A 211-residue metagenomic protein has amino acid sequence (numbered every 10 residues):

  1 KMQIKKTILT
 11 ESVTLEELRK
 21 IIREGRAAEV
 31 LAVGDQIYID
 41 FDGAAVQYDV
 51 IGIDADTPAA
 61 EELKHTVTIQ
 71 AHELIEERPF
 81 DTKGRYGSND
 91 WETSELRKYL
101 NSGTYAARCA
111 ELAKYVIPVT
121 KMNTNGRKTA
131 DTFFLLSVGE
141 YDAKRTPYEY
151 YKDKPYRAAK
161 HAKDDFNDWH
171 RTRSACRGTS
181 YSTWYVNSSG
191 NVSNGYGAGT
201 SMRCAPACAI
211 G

Functional and structural regions predicted by a protein language model:
M2-G211: Collagenous Gly-X-Y triple-helix signature in extracellular proteins
